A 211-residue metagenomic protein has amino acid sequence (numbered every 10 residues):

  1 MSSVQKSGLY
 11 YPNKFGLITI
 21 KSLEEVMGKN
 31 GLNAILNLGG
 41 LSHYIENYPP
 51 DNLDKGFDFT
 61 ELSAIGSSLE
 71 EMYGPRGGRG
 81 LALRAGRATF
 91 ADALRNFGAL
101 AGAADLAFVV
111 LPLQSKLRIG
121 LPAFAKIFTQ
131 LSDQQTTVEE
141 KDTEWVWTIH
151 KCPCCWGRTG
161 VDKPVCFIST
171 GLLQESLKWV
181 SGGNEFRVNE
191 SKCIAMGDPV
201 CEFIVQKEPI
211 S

Functional and structural regions predicted by a protein language model:
S2-I18, T129-T170, K178-S211: Short terminal or interdomain "cap/linker" segment that borders an active site or interface and mediates
S2-R84, T89-D92: N-terminal low-complexity or simple alpha-helical regulatory segments that function as activation/interaction modules
G31-S42, R79-A85, L106-L111, G182-A195: Short alpha-helical "patches" and their helix-cap loops
D54-V165, K178, K192: Amphipathic interaction/junction segments at domain boundaries or subunit interfaces
